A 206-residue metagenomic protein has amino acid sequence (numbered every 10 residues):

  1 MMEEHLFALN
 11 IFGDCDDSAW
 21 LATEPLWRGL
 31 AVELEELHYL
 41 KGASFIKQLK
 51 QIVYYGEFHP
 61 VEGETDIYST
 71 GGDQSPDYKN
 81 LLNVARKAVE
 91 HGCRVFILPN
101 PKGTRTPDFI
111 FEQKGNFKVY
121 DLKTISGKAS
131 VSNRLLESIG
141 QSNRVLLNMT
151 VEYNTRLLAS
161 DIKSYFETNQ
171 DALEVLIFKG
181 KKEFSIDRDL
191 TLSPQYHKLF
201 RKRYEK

Functional and structural regions predicted by a protein language model:
F12-L98, T124-K206: Metal-dependent nuclease catalytic core centered on acidic motifs
K102-R105: Short acidic/glycine-enriched loop/turn segments that link adjacent beta-strands
F109-F111, G115-T124: Conserved catalytic cores of phosphodiester-cleaving nucleases, focusing on short active-site segments
